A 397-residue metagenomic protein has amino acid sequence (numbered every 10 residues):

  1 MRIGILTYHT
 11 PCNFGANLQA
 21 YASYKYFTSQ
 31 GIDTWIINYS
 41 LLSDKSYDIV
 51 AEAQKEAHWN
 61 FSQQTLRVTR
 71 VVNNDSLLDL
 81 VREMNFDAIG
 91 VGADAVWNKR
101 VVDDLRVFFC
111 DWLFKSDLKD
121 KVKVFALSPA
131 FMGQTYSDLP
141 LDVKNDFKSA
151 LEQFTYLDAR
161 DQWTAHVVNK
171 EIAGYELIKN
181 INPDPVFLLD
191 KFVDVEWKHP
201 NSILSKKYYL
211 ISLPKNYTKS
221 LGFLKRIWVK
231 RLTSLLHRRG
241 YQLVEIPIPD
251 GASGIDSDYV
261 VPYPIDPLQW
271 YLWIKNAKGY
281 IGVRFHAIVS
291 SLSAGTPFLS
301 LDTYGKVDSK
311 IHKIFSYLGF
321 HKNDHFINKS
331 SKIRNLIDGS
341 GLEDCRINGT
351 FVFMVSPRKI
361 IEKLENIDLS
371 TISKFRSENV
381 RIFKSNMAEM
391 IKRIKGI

Functional and structural regions predicted by a protein language model:
M1-I397: Active-site anion-handling motifs in enzyme catalytic cores
